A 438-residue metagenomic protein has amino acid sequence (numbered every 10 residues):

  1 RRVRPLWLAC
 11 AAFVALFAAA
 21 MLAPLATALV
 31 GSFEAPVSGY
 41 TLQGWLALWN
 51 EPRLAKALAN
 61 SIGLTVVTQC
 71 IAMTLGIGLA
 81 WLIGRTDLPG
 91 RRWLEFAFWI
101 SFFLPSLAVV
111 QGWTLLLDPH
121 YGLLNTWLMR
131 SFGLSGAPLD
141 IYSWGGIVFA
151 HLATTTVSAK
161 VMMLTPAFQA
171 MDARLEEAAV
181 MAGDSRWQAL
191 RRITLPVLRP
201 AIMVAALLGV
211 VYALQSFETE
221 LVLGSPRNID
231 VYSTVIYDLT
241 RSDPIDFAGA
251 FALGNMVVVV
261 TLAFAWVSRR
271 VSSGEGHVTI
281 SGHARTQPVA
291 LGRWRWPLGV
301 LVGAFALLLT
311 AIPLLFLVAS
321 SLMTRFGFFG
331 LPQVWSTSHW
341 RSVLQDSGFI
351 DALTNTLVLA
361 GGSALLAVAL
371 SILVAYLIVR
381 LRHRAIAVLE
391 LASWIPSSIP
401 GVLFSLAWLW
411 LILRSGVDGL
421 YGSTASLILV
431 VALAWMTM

Functional and structural regions predicted by a protein language model:
R1-V3: Short, Lys/Arg-rich, polar N-terminal cytosolic tail immediately upstream of the first transmembrane signal-anchor
P5-P36, N50-Q169, V197-E218, V222-G224 (+3 more regions): Membrane-water interface segments at the C-terminal ends of transmembrane alpha-helices in multi-pass inner-membrane
E34, D118, E218-P244, F329-Q333: Glycine-rich helix-loop "coupling/hinge" segments at transmembrane-helix boundaries in multipass transporters
S38-T41, H120, L164-E177, R186 (+2 more regions): Transmembrane helix boundary and interhelical loop/hinge segments in multi-pass membrane proteins
Y40-W49, W335-L344: A short amphipathic helical element positioned immediately N-terminal to and/or at the very start of a transmembrane
A182-D184, P196: Glycine/proline-centered hinge or cleavage motifs at structural transition points of membrane proteins
D184-R186, R384: Short coil/turn motifs that cap or connect alpha-helices
V267-V302: Alpha-helical transmembrane segments of integral membrane proteins
